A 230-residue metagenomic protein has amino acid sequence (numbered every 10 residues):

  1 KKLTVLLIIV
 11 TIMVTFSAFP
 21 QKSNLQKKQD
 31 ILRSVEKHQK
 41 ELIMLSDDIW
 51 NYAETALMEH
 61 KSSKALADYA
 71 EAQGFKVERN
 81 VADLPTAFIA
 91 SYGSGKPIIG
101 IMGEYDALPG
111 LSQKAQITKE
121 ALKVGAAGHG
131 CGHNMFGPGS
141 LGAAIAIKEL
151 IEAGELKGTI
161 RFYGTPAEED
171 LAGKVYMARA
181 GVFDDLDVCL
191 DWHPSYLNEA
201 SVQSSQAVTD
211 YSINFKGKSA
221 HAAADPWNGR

Functional and structural regions predicted by a protein language model:
K1-L3: Positively charged n-region of N-terminal signal peptides that target proteins for export
L6-T15: Bacterial N-terminal signal peptides
V10, H38, G181-D184: Alpha-helix boundary/capping residues
T15, G110-L111, K174: Short glycine-/acidic-enriched loop or helix-start segments at secondary-structure transitions that form or flank
F16-P20: Sec/Tat signal peptide C-region and signal peptidase I cleavage site
Q21-H129, P138-G158: Acidic/His- and Gly-rich active-site-bordering loop/insert found across diverse amide/peptide-bond hydrolases
E120-G128, N134-M135, I151-R230: Histidine/acidic-residue-rich, glycine-tolerant segments that coordinate divalent metal ions
